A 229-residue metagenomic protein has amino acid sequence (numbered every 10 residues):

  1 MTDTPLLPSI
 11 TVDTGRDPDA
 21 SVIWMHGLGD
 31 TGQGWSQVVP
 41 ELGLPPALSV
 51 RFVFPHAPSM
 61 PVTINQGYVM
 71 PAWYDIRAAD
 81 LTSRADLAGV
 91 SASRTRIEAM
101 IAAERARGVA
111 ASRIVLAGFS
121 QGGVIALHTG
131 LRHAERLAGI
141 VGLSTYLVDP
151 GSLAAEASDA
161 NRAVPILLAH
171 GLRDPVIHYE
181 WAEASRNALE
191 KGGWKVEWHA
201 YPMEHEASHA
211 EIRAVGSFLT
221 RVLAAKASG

Functional and structural regions predicted by a protein language model:
T2-V115: Serine-hydrolase catalytic machinery in alpha/beta-hydrolase-like enzymes
D19, N161-I166, G192-W194: Short, proline-enriched alpha-helix->beta-strand connector loops that line the catalytic pocket of alpha/beta-hydrolase
W35-P40, A154, H178-A188: Short alpha-helix in the alpha/beta-hydrolase fold that links the catalytic acid
L44-A47, A157-A163: Short, conserved loop/helix-junction motifs that constitute active-site signature segments in enzyme catalytic cores
P55-H56, A117, V141-S144, A169 (+1 more regions): Alpha/beta-hydrolase-fold catalytic nucleophile elbow
R105, A110-N161: Primarily recognizes the serine-hydrolase "nucleophile elbow" in alpha/beta-hydrolase and SGNH/GDSL folds
L167-H170, D174: Short beta-strand/loop motif that positions the catalytic acidic residue of the alpha/beta-hydrolase fold
E180-G229: C-terminal catalytic histidine-bearing segment of alpha/beta-hydrolase fold enzymes
